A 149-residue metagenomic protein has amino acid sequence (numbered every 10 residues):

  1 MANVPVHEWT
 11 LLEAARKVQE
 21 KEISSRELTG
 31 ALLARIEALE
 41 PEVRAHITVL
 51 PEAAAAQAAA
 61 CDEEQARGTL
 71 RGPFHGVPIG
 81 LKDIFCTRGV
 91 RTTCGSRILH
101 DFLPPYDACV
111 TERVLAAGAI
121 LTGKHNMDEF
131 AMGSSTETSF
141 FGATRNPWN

Functional and structural regions predicted by a protein language model:
M1-A55: An N-terminal boundary/leader segment
R26-G30, A55-A58, P78, T111 (+1 more regions): Hydrophobic face of alpha-helices
A54-D62, G118-A119, D128: Long amphipathic alpha-helix in the N-terminal Rossmann-like dinucleotide-binding domain of NAD(P)-dependent
C61-P78: Immediate post-signal peptide segment of exported/extracytoplasmic ligand-binding proteins
F74-N149: Short glycine/serine-rich loop/turn segments
